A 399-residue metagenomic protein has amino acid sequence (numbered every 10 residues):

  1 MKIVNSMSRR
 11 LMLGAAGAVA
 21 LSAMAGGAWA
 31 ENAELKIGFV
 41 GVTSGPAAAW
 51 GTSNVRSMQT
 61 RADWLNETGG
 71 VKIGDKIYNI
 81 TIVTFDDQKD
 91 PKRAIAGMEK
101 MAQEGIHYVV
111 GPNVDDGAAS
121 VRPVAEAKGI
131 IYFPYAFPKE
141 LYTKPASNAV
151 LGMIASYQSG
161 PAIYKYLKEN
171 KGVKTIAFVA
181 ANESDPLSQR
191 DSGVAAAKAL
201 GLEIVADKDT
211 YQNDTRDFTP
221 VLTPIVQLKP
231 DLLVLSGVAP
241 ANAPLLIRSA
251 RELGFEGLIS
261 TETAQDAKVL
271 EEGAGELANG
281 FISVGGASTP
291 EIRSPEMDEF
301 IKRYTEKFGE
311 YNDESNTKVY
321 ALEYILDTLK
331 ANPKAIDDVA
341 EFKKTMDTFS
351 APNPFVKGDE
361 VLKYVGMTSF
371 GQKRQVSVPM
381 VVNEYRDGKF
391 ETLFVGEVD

Functional and structural regions predicted by a protein language model:
K2-I3, S8, M12-A15, W29-D399: Extracytosolic ligand-binding ectodomains
